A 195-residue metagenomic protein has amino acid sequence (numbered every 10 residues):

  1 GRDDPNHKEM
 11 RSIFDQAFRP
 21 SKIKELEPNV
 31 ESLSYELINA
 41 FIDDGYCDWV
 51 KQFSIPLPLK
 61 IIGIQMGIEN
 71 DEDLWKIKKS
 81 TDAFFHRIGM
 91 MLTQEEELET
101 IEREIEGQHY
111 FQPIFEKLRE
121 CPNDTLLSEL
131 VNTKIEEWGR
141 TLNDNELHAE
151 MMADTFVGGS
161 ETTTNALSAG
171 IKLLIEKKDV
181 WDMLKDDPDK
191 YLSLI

Functional and structural regions predicted by a protein language model:
G1-I195: Cytochrome P450
